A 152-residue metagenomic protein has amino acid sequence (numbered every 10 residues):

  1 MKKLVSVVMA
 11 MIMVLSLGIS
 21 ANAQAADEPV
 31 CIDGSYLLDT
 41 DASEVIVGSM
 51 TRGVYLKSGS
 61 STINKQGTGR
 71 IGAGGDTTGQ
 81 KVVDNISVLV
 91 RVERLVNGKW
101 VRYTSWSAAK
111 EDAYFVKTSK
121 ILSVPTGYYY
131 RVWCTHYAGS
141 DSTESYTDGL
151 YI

Functional and structural regions predicted by a protein language model:
M1-N64: N-terminal prepro-regions of secreted/extracellular proteins
R52-V90: Short, surface-exposed binding/anchoring microloops in extracellular/periplasmic proteins
S61-T62, T104-A109, S119-L122: Beta-strand-rich interaction surfaces with strong enrichment in secreted/lumenal proteins
G75, F115-S123: Exposed aromatic-hydrophobic patches
V90, W100-A113: Solvent-exposed serine/threonine-rich low-complexity stretches and specific carbohydrate-binding patches
Y128-S140: Short, aromatic- and glycine-rich surface loops/edge beta-strands on solvent-exposed regions
D141-I152: Short beta-strand elements
